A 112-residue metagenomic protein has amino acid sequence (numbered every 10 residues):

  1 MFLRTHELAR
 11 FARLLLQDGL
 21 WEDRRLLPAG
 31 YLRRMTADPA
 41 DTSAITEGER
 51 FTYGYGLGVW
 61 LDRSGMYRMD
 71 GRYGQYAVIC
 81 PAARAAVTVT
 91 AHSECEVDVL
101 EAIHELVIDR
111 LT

Functional and structural regions predicted by a protein language model:
M1-L20, Q75-H92: Active-site-proximal alpha-helical segments within enzyme catalytic domains
M1-L3, R24, E49: Short, conserved, surface-exposed binding loops centered on an aromatic residue
A9-L16, L32, T36, G56-G58 (+1 more regions): Non-transmembrane alpha-helical segments in soluble domains of secreted/periplasmic/extracellular proteins
G19-L27: Structural helix-adjacent loops and short alpha-helical linkers that scaffold large soluble proteins
L26, T36-T46, R50, V97-T112: Long, contiguous C-terminal modules that act as interaction/assembly or targeting platforms
L32-A86: Active-site Gly/Thr loop motif
M69-T112: Structured C-terminal helix/loop/strand segments within mature extracytoplasmic catalytic/sensor domains
